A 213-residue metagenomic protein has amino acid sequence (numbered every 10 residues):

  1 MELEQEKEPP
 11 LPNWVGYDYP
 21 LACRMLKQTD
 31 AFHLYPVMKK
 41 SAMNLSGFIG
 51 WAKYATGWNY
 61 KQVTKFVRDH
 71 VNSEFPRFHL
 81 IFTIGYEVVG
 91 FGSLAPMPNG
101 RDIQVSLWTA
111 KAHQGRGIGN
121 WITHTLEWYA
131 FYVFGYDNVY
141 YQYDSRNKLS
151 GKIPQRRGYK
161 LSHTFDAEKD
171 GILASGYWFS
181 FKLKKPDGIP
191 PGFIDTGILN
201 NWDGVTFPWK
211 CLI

Functional and structural regions predicted by a protein language model:
M1-H33, V37-M43, H79-I213: Acyl-donor (CoA/ACP) binding surface of acyl/acetyltransferases
L45-V67: Conserved GNAT-fold acetyl-CoA-binding loop/helix
Y54-A55, V67-I81: A short helix-loop-beta-strand connector motif used in the catalytic cores of GNAT acetyltransferases and, in some
